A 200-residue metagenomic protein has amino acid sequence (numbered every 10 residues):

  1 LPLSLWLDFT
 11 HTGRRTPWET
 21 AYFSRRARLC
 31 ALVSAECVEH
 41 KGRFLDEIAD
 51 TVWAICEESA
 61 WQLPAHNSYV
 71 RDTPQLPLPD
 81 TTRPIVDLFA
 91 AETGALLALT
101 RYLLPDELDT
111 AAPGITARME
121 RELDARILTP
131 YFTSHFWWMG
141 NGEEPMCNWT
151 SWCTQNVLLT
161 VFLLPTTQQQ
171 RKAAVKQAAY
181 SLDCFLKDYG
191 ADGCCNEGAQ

Functional and structural regions predicted by a protein language model:
L1-L3, F23, A60: Extended, charge-enriched "interface" segments that sit outside catalytic cores
L1-L5, P17, E47, A174-V175: Short intrinsically disordered, low-complexity coil segments enriched in acidic
L3-A21, A65-R83, W137-P145: Internal amphipathic alpha-helical repeat/solenoid segments
S24-V38, D50-A54, A91-Y102: Non-membrane alpha-helical segments in proteins
L32, I48-V52, V175-A178, L182: Inward-facing hydrophobic residues that define packing positions of alpha-helical scaffold repeats
V38-H40, T166-T167: Alpha-helix capping and inter-helical loop/turn segments
G42-L88, L186-G198: Helix-terminus loop motifs that line ligand-binding clefts
P77-G198: Active-site lining segments of carbohydrate-active enzymes
